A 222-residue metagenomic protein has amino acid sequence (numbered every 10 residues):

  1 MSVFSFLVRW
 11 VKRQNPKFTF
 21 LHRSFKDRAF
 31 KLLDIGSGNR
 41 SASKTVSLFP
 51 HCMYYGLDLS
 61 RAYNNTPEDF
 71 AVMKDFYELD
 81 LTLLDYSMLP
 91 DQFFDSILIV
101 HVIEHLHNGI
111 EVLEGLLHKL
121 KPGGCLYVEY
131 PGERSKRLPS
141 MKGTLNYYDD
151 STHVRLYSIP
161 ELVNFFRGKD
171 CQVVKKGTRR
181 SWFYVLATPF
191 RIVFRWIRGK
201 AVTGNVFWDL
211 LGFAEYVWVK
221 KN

Functional and structural regions predicted by a protein language model:
M1-Q92, S96, I110-L113, K176-T178 (+1 more regions): Conserved N-terminal segment of class I S-adenosyl-L-methionine
V3, G36, L98, T144-Y148 (+1 more regions): Generic, low-specificity signal for short hydrophobic/alpha-helical stretches with a mild N-terminal bias, encompassing
D27, E104, Y157: Residue-level signal for short amphipathic helical patches enriched in basic/charged and nearby hydrophobic residues
L59-S60, V102, Y130-P131: Short loop/turn segments at strand-loop or loop-helix junctions that form parts of catalytic or ligand-binding pockets
T82, H107-L116, C125-N222: S-adenosyl-L-methionine-dependent methyltransferase catalytic module, highlighting the catalytic core
S96-V102: A short beta-strand submotif of the Rossmann-like class I SAM-dependent methyltransferase core that lines
